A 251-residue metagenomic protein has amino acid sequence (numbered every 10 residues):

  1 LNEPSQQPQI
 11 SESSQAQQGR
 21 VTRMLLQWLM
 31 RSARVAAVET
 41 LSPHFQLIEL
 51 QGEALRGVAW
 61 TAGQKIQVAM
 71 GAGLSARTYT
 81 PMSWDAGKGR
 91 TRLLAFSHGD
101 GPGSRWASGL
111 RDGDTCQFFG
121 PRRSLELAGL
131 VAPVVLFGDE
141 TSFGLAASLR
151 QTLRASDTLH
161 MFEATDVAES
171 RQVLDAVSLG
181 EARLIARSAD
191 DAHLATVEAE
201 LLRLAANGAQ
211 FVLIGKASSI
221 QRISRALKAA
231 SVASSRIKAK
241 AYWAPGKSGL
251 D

Functional and structural regions predicted by a protein language model:
N2-R23: A eukaryote-biased signal for short, well-structured alpha-helical docking elements
A16-Q17, W60-I66, D114-T115: Short coil-to-beta transition motif at edge beta-strands of beta-rich domains
T22-G109: Ferredoxin-reductase
A54, L153, L227-S231: Active-site catalytic pocket residues across diverse enzymes, especially alpha/beta-hydrolases
R77, G89-L93, D114-C116, A132-V135 (+3 more regions): Generic beta-strand structural signal
A95, F137-G138, G215: Small/polar loops that bind or transfer phosphate-bearing groups
S104-V173: Active-site beta-strand/loop microenvironment that shapes enzyme catalytic pockets
A164-D251: Reductase modules of NAD(P)H-dependent flavoproteins
